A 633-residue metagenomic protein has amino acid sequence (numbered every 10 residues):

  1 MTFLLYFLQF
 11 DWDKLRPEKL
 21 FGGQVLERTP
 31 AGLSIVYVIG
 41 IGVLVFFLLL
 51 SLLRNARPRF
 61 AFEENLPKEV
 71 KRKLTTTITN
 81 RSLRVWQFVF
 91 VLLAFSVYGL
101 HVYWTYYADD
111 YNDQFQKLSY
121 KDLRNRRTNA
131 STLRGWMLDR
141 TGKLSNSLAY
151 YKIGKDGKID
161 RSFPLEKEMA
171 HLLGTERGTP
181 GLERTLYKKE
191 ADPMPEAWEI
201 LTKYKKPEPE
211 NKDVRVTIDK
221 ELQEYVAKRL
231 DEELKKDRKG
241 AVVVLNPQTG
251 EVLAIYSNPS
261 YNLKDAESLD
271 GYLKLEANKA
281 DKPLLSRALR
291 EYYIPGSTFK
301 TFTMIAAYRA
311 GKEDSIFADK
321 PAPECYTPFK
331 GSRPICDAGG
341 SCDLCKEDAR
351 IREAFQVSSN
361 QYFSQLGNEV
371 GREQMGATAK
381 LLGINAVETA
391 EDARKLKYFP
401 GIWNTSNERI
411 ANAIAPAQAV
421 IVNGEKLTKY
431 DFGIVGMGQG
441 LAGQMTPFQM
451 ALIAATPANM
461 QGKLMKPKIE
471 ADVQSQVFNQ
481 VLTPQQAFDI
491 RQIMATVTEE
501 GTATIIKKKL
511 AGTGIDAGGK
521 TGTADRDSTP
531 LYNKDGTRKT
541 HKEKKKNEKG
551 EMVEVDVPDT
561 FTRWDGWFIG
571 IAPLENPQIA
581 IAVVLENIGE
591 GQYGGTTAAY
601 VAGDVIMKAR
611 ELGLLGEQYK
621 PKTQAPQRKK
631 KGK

Functional and structural regions predicted by a protein language model:
M1-Y272, P283, Y292, E373 (+3 more regions): Periplasmic/cell-envelope proteins involved in peptidoglycan metabolism and beta-lactam response
T2, V38-G42, I218, Q248-S297 (+4 more regions): Beta-lactam-recognizing serine transpeptidase/beta-lactamase-like catalytic domain environment
N587-G589: Short beta-strand-to-loop transition segments that serve as allosteric relay/switch motifs in sensory/regulatory domains
